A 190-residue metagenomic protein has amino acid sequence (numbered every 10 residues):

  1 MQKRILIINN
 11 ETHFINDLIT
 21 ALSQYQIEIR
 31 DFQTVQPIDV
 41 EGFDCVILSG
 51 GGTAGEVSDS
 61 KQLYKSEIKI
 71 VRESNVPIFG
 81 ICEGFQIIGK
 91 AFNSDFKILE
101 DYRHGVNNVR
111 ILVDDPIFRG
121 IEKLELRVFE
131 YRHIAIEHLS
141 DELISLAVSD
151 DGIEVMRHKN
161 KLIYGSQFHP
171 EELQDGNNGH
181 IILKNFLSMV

Functional and structural regions predicted by a protein language model:
Q2, I7-H13, D17, P170-V190: RNA-binding accessory domains that recognize and position tRNA/RNA substrates
R4, T12, N16-F79, F92: Flexible gly/pro-rich beta->alpha loop and the following alpha-helix that scaffold active-site loops
Y25, L99, M189-V190: Solvent-exposed amphipathic alpha-helical surface segments
K69, F79, G89-I163, F168-N177 (+1 more regions): Pocket-forming structural segment of enzyme catalytic cores
F85: Catalytic nucleophile loop
